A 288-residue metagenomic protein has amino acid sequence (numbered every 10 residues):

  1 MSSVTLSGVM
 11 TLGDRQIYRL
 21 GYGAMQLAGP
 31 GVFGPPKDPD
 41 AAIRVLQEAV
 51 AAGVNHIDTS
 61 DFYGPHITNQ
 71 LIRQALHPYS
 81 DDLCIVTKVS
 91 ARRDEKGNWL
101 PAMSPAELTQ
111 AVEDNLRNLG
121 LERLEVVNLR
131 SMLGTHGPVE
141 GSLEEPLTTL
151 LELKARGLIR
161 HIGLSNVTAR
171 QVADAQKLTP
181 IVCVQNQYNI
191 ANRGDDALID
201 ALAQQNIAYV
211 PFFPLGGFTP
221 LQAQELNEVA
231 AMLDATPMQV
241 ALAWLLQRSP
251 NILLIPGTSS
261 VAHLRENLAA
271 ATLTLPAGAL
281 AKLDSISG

Functional and structural regions predicted by a protein language model:
M1-L83: N-terminal binding-site loop/beta-alpha segment at the start of enzyme catalytic domains that lines or forms
R15-L20, G53-H56, Y79-L83, L121-E125 (+4 more regions): Short, well-ordered coil/turn segments that N-cap beta-strands
Q26-G31, Y63, A91-R93, R130-T135 (+2 more regions): Feature marks short, surface-exposed loop/turn motifs that line or immediately flank catalytic pockets and channel
L27-D40, E95-A106, T135-V139: Active-site mouth loops of central-metabolism enzymes
P35-A49, M103-L119, T168-V172: Short, acidic/polar
D82-E95: A short, structured active-site edge motif that brings together acidic residues
L116-G137: Active-site groove signature of glycoside hydrolases
M132-G288: Beta/alpha (TIM)-barrel catalytic core signal, keyed to glycine-rich beta->alpha loops juxtaposed to Asp/Glu that bind
